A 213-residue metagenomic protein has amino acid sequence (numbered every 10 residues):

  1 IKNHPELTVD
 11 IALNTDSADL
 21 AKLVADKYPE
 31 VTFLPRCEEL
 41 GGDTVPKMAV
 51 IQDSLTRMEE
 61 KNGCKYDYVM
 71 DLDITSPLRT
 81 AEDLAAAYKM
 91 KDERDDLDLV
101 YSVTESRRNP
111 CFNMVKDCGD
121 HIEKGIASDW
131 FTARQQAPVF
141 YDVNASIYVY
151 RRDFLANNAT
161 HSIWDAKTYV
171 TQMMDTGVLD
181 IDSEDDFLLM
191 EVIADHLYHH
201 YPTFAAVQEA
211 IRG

Functional and structural regions predicted by a protein language model:
I1-T8: Short, acidic, metal-binding catalytic loop of nucleotide-sugar glycosyltransferases
D10-L13, L99: Hydrophobic/aromatic residues located in beta-strands of well-ordered beta-sheets within soluble catalytic
A12, A18-M70, E82-K89: Short phosphate-binding loop-to-helix
N14-T15, I181: Short beta-strand scaffold positions
T15-D16, V103: Short beta-strand/turn micro-motifs composed of small residues that flank or help shape donor/cofactor-binding pockets
P46-D53, N113-C118, E184-L188: Short, surface-exposed amphipathic charged segments that create phosphate/polyanion-binding patches used for binding
A49, Y68, P77-K167, T171-Q172: Conserved core of the sugar-phosphate nucleotidyltransferase
Y141-G213: Conserved alpha/beta core of the MobA/IspD/sugar-nucleotide pyrophosphorylase nucleotidyltransferase superfamily
